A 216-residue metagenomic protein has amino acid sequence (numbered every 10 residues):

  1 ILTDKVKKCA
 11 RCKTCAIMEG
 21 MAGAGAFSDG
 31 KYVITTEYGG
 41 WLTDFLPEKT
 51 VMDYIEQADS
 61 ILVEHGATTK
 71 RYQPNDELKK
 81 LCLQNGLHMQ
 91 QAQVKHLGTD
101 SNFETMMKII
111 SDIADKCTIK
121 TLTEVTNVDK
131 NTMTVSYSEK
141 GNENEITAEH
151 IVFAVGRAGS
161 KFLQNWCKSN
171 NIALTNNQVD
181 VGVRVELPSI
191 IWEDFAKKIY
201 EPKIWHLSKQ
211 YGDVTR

Functional and structural regions predicted by a protein language model:
I1-G39, R71-R216: Residues forming the flavin
I34-M52: N-terminal cap/recognition module
L46-T50, I55-E64: Conserved catalytic/binding loops enriched for acidic/polar residues
